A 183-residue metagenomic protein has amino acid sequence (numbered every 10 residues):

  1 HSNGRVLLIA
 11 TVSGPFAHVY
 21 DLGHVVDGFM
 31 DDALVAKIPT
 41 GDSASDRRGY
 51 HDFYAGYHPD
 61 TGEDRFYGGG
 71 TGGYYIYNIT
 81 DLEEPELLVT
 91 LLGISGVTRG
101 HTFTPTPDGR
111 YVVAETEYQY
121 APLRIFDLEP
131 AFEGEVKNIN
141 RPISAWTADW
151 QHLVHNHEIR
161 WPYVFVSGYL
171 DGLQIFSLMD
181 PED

Functional and structural regions predicted by a protein language model:
H1-D183: Feature marking well-ordered beta-strand scaffolds used for ligand recognition
